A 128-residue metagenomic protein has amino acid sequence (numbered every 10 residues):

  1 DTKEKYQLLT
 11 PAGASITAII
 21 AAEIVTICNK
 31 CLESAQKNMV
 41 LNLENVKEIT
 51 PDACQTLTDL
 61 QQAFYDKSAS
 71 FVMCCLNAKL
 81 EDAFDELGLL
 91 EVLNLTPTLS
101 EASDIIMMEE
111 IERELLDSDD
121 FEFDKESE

Functional and structural regions predicted by a protein language model:
D1-C28, L43: STAS-typified acidic loop motif
D1-T2, S118-E128: Non-catalytic signal-transmission and effector/linker regions of two-component phosphorelay proteins
T10, L95-P97: Structural signal for conserved beta-strand scaffold positions within catalytic alpha/beta enzyme cores
G13, N77, L99: Short, flexible active-site-adjacent loop segments at beta-strand->alpha-helix junctions, enriched in small/polar
A21-L93: Amphipathic alpha-helical interaction surfaces in cytosolic regulatory modules
P97-F123: A charged, well-structured terminal subsegment
